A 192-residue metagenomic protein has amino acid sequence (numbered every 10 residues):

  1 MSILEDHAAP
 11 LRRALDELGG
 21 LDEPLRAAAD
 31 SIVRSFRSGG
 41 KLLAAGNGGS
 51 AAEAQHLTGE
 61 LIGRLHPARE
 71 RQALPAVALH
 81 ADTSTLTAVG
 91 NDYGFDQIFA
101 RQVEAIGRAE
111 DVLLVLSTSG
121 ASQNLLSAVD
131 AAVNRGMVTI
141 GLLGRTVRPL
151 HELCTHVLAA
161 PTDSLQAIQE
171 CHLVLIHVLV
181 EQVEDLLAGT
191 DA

Functional and structural regions predicted by a protein language model:
M1-G20: Generic N-terminal amphipathic, Lys/Arg-enriched alpha-helix
E17-S38: A short, well-structured juxtamembrane/interface segment
R34-G107: Glycine-rich, small/polar surface segments that engage phosphate groups of diverse ligands
G39, E110, G136-M137: Glycine-centered short loops/turns at secondary-structure junctions
S50-Q55, A121-A128: Short glycine/serine/threonine-rich phosphate/pyrophosphate-binding segments that cradle anionic phosphate groups
A105, A167-A192: A charged, well-structured terminal subsegment
L113, T139, H156-L158: Short, well-ordered beta-strand core segments
L142-C154: Short, glycine/polar-rich helix-capping loops at beta-to-alpha or helix-loop-helix junctions that flank or form
